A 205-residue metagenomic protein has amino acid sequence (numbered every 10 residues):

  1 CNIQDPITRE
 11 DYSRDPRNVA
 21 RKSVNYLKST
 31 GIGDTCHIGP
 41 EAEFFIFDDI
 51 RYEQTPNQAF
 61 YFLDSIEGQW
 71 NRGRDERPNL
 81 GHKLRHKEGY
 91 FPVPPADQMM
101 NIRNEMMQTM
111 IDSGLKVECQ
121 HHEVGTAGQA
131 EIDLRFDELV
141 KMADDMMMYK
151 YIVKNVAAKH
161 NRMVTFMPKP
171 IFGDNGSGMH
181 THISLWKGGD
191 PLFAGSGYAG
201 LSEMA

Functional and structural regions predicted by a protein language model:
C1-A205: Glycine-rich, acidic/polar active-site loops that bind/position phosphate-bearing ligands
